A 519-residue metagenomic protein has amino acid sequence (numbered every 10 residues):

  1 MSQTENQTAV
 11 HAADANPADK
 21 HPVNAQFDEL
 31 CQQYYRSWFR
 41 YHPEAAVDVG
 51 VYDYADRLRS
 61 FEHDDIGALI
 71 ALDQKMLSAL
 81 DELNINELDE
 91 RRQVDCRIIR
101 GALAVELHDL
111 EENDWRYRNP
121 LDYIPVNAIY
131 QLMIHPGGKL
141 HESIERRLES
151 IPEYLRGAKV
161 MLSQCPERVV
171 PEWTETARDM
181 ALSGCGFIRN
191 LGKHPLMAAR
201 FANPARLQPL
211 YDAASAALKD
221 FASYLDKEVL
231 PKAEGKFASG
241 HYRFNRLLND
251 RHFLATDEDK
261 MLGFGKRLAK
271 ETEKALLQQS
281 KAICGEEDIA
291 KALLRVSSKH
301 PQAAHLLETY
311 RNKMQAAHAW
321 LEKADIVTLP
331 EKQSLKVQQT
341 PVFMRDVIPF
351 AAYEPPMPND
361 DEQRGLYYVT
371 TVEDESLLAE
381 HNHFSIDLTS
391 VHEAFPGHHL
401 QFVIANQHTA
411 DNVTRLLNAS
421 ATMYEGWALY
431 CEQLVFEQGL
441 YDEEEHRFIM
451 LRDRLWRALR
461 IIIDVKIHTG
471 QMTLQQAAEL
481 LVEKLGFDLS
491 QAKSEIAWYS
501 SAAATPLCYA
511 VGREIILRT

Functional and structural regions predicted by a protein language model:
S2-T519: N-terminal maturation segment of proteins
